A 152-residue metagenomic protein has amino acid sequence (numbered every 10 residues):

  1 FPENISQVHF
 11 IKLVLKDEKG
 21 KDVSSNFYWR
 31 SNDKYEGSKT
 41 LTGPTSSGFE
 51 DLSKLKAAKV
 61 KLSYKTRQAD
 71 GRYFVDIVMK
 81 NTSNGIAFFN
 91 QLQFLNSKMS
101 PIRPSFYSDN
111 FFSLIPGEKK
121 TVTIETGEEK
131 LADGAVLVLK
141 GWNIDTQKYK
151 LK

Functional and structural regions predicted by a protein language model:
F1, Y64-K65, S108-L114: Beta-strand-rich interaction surfaces with strong enrichment in secreted/lumenal proteins
F1-F49, R103, E125-K152: Terminal connector regions
S25, G85-Q93: Short, hydrophobic/aromatic beta-strand segments
E36-D70: Edge strands and adjacent loops of beta-rich recognition modules
G71-I77: Structural beta-strand segments of beta-rich domains
I77-N84: Asparagine-centered strand-capping/turn motif at beta-strand->loop junctions
F94-N110: Short beta-strand and strand-turn-strand segments in soluble, beta-rich domains
N110, E118-V122: Short strand-edge motifs at loop-to-beta-strand transitions and within beta-strands of extracellular beta-rich domains
